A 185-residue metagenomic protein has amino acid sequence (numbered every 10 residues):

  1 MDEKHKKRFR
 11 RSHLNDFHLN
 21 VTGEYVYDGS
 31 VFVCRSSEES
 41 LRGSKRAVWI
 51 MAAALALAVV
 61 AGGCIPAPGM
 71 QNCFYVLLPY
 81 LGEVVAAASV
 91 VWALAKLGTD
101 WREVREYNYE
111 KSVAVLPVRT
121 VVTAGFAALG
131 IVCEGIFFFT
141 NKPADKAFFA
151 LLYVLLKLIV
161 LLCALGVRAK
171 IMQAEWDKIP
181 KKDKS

Functional and structural regions predicted by a protein language model:
M1-S40: N-terminal, intrinsically disordered, low-complexity segments that immediately precede the first transmembrane helix
A47-P66, T123-E134: Canonical alpha-helical transmembrane segments of integral membrane proteins
I65-Y75, F139-A147: Helix-coil boundary and interhelical linker segments in multi-pass alpha-helical membrane proteins
Q71-A88, L151-K157: Alpha-helical transmembrane segments
V84-V104, L165-M172: Membrane-water interface of transmembrane alpha-helices
E103-T120: Short membrane-interface loop/juxtamembrane segments of multi-pass integral membrane proteins
F126-Y153: Alpha-helical transmembrane segments and their membrane-interface junctions in multi-pass membrane proteins
L162-K184: Cytosolic juxtamembrane helix at the C-terminal end of the final transmembrane segment
